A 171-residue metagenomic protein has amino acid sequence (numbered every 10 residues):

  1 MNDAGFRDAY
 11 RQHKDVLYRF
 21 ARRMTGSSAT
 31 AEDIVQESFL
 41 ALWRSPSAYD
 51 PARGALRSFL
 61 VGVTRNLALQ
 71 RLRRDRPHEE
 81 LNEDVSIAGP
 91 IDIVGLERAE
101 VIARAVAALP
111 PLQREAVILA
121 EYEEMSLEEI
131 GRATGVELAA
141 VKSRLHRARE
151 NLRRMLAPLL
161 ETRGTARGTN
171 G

Functional and structural regions predicted by a protein language model:
M1-R19, W43: A short, charge-rich alpha-helical start-of-domain segment used by transcription regulators
A4-G5, L96, R104, R132-G135 (+1 more regions): C-terminal edge and immediately downstream basic/flexible tail or linker adjoining helix-turn-helix-like DNA-binding
K14, Y18, F39, P110 (+2 more regions): C-terminal flanking helix
R19, D33-L40, G54-N66: Structural recognition of an alpha-helix C-terminal capping motif at a helix-to-coil junction
R44-A48, V61-N82, G95, P158: Arg/Lys-rich amphipathic alpha helix in sigma70-family domain 2
R65, Y122, E128, T134-P158: DNA-recognition helix of helix-turn-helix
Q70, R76-A99, S126, A166-N170: Internal acidic/polar
A116-A120: A short pre-motif secondary-structure segment
